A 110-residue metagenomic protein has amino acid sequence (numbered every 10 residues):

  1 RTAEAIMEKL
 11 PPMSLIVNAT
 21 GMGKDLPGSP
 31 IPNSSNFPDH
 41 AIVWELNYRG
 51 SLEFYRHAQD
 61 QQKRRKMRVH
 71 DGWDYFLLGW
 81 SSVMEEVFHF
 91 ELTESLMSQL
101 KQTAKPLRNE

Functional and structural regions predicted by a protein language model:
R1-A5, R68-D71: Short acidic-hydrophobic, aromatic-tinged amphipathic segments that line or gate anion-handling sites
A3-I31: Rossmann-like NAD(P)-binding element
P12, G72-Y75, K101-K105: A broadly tuned preference for mixed-charge, low-complexity surface segments
K24-L26, P32-N33, D39-L96: Rossmann-fold NAD(P)-binding glycine/threonine-rich loop
E94-E110: A short, charged, Gly/Pro-tolerant segment at domain boundaries
